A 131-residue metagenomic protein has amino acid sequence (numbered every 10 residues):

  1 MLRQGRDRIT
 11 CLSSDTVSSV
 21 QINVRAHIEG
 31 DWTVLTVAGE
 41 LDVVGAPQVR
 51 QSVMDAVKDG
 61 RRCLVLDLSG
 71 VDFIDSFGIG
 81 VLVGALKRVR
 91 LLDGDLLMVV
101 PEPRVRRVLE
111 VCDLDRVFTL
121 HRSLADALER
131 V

Functional and structural regions predicted by a protein language model:
R3-S19: Intrinsically disordered or compositionally simple regulatory linkers and C-terminal tails in signal-transduction
D15-Q51, G70: STAS-typified acidic loop motif
R25, V99, H121: General small-molecule cofactor/ligand-binding pocket signal
E29, P103, A125: Residues that form or immediately flank small-molecule/cofactor binding pockets and catalytic motifs
D31, L114-V117, S123: Glycine-centered tight turns that cap/initiate beta-strands
V43-F118: Amphipathic alpha-helical interaction surfaces in cytosolic regulatory modules
T119-V131: A charged, well-structured terminal subsegment
